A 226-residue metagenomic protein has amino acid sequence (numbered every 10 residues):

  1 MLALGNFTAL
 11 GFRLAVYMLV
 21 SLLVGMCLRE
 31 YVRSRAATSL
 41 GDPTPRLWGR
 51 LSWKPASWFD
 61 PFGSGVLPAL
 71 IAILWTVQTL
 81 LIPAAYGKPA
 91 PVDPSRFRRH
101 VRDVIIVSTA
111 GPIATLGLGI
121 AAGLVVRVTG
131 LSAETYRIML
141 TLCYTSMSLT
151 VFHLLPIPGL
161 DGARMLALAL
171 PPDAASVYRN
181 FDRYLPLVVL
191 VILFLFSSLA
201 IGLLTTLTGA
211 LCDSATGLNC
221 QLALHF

Functional and structural regions predicted by a protein language model:
M1-F226: Hydrophobic transmembrane alpha-helices and their immediate loop junctions in multi-pass integral membrane proteins
